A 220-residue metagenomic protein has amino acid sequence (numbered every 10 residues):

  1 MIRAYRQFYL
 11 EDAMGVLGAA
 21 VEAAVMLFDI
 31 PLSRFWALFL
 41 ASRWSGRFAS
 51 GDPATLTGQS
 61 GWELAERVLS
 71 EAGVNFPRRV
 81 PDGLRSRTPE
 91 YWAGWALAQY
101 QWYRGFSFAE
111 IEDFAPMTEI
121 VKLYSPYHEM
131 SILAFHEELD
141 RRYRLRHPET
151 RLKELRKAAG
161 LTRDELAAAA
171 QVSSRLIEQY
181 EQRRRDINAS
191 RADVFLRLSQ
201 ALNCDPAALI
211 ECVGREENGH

Functional and structural regions predicted by a protein language model:
L10-R67: N-terminal interaction modules that seed assembly of large macromolecular complexes
E22, S33, K153-E154, D164 (+2 more regions): Residues within the helices of the helix-turn-helix
F39, G160-Y180: Short alpha-helical DNA-recognition segment
G51-P53, V172-N188: Recognition helix of helix-turn-helix/homeodomain-like DNA-binding domains that insert into the DNA major groove
A65-G73, A192-A208: DNA major-groove recognition helix of helix-turn-helix/homeodomain DNA-binding modules
E137-G160: A short, Lys/Arg-rich alpha-helix, primarily the initiator
E181-R184, R191, L202, V213: DNA major-groove recognition helix of helix-turn-helix
Q200, I210-H220: Short, charged recognition helix plus adjacent turn of helix-turn-helix-like nucleic-acid-binding domains
